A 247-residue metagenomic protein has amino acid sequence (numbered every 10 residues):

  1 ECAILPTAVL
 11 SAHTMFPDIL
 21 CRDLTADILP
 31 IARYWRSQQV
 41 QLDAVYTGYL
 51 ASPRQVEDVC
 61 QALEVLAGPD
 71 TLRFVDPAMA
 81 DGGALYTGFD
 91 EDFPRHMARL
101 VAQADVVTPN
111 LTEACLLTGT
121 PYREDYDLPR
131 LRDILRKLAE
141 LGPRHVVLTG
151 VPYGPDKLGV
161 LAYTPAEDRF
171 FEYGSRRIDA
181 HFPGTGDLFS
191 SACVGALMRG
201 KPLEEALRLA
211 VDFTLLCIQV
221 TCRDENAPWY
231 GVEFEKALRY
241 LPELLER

Functional and structural regions predicted by a protein language model:
E1-T87, E235-E243: Conserved N-terminal subdomain of the carbohydrate kinase-like
A44-T47, F74-G82, T108-L117, L148 (+1 more regions): Short beta-strands and strand-loop turn motifs
T87-F170: Conserved phosphate/ATP/ADP-binding segment of small-molecule kinases
P121-R130, M198-L209: Short, charged, surface-exposed loops that flank catalytic or proteolytic processing sites
F170-P183: Short pre-catalytic strand/loop immediately N-terminal to key active-site residues, enriched for Gly-Thr
A180-L203: Short, small-residue alpha-helix embedded
E204-R247: Charged C-terminal helix
